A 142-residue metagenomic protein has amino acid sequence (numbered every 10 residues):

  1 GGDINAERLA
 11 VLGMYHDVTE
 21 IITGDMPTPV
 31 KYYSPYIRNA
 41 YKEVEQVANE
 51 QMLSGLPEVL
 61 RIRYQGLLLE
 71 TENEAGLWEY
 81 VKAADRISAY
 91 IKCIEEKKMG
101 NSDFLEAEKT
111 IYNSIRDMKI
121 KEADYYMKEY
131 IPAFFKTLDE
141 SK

Functional and structural regions predicted by a protein language model:
G1-K142: Alpha-helical, largely C-terminal catalytic domains that coordinate divalent metal ions via clustered Asp/Glu/His
